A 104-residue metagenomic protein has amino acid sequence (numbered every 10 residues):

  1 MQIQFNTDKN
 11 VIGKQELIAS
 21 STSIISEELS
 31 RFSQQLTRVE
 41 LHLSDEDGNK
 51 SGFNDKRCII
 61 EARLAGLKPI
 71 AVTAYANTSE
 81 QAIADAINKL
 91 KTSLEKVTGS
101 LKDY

Functional and structural regions predicted by a protein language model:
M1-Y104: N-terminal, polar/charged subdomain of small-to-medium soluble alpha/beta proteins
